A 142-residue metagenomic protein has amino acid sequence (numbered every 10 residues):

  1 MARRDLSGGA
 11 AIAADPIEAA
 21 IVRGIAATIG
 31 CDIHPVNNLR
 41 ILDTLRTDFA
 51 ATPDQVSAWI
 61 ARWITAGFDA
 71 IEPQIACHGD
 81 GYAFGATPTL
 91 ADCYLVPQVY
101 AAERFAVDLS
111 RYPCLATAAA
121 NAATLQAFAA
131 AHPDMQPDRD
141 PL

Functional and structural regions predicted by a protein language model:
M1-Q55: GST-like domain detector, emphasizing the conserved glutathione-binding G-site in the N-terminal thioredoxin-like
G8-G9, P73-F84, A127-A131: Surface-exposed helix-capping loop/turn segments at secondary-structure junctions
A11-I21, I60, H78-A91: All-alpha amphipathic helical-bundle segments outside canonical DNA-binding/catalytic cores that form hydrophobic
H34-P35, D48, A102-S110: Short helix-capping/linker segments at secondary-structure and domain boundaries
R40, Y82-D108, A116, N121-T124 (+1 more regions): GST superfamily/GST-like fold recognition
P53-V56, I60, R111: Residue-level preference for long, well-ordered alpha-helices that form the structural scaffold of enzyme catalytic
S57-A76: Amphipathic alpha-helical packing segments from all-alpha helical-bundle domains
T89, Q136-L142: Carbohydrate-binding/catalytic loop surfaces
